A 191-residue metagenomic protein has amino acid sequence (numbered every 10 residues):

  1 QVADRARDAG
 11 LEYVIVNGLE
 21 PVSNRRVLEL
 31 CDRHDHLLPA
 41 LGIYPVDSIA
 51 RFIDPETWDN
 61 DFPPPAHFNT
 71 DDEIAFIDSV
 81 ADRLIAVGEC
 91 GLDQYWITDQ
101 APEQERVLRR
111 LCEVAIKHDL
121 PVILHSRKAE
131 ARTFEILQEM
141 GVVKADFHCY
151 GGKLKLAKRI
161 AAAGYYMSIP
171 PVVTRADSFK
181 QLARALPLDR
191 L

Functional and structural regions predicted by a protein language model:
Q1-L191: Mid-domain alpha/beta scaffold segments of enzyme catalytic cores
